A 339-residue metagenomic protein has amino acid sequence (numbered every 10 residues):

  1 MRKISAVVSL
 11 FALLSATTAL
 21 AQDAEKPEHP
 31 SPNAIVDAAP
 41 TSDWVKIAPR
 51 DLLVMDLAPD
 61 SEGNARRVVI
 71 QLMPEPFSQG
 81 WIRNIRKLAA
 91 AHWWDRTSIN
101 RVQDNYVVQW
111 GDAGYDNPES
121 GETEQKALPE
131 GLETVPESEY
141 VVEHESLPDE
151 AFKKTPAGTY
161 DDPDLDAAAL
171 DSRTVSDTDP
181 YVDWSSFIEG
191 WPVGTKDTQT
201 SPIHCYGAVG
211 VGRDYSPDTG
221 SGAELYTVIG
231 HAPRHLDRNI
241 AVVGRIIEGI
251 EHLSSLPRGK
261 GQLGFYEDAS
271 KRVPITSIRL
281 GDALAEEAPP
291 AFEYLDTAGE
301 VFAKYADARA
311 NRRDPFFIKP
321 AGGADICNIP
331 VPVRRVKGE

Functional and structural regions predicted by a protein language model:
M1-I4: Positively charged n-region of N-terminal signal peptides that target proteins for export
V7-A16: Bacterial N-terminal signal peptides
A21-E339: Cyclophilin-like peptidyl-prolyl cis-trans isomerases
